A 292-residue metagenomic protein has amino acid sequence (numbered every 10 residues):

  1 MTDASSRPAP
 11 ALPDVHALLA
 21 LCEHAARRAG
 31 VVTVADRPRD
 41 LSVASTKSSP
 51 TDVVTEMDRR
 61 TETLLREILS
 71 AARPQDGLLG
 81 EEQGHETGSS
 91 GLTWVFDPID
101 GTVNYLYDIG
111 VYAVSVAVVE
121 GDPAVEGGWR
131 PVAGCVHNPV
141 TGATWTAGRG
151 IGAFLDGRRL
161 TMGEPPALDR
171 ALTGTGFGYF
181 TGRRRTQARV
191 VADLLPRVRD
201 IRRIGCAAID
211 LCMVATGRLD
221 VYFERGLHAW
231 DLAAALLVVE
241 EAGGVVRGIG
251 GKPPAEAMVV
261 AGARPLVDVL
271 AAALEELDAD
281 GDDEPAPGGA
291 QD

Functional and structural regions predicted by a protein language model:
M1-I99, A286-D292: N-terminal subdomain of lithium-sensitive/metallo-dependent phosphomonoesterases centered on the IMPase/IPPase/PAP
T33-D36, D58, L69, T102 (+6 more regions): Residue-level signal for inorganic ion chemistry
T46, E86-G88, A124-G127, T146 (+2 more regions): Solvent-exposed alpha-helices and their adjacent loops that cap or buttress functional pockets in soluble metabolic
P50, T141, P253-E256: Short acidic/glycine-enriched loop/turn segments that link adjacent beta-strands
R59, E82, P98-G101, P139 (+4 more regions): Generic detector of well-ordered alpha-helical packing
G88-F154: DPxDG-like acidic metal-binding loop motif
T161-D292: An extended, acidic
